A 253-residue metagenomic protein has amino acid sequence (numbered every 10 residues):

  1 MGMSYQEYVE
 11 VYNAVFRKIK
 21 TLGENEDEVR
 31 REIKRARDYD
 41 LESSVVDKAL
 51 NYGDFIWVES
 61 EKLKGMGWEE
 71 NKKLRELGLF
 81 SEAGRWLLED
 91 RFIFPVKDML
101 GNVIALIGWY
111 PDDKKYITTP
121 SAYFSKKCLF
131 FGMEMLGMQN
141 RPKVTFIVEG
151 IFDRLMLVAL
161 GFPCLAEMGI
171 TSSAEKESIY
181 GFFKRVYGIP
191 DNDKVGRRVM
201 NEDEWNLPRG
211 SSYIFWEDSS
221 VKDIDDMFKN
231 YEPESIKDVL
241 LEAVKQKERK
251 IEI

Functional and structural regions predicted by a protein language model:
M1-A83, R91, V103, D113 (+3 more regions): Non-catalytic accessory segments of DNA primases and related replication-initiation nucleases
K62-R185, V199-M200: Phosphate-handling DNA/RNA-contact segment within nucleic-acid enzymes
M99, R141-V144, F215-S219, Y231-I253: A charged alpha-helical hairpin associated with nucleic-acid processing machineries
I151, I170, D193-K194, D218: Short, surface-exposed acidic/glycine-rich loop or hinge patches that mediate macromolecular interfaces
F162, S178-G210, S219: Acidic, divalent-metal-binding catalytic cores of TOPRIM and closely related two-metal-ion phosphodiester/pyrophosphate
C164-I170, G210-K222: RNase H-like polynucleotidyl transferase catalytic core
I179-F183, K222-I236: Short, surface-exposed amphipathic charged segments that create phosphate/polyanion-binding patches used for binding
